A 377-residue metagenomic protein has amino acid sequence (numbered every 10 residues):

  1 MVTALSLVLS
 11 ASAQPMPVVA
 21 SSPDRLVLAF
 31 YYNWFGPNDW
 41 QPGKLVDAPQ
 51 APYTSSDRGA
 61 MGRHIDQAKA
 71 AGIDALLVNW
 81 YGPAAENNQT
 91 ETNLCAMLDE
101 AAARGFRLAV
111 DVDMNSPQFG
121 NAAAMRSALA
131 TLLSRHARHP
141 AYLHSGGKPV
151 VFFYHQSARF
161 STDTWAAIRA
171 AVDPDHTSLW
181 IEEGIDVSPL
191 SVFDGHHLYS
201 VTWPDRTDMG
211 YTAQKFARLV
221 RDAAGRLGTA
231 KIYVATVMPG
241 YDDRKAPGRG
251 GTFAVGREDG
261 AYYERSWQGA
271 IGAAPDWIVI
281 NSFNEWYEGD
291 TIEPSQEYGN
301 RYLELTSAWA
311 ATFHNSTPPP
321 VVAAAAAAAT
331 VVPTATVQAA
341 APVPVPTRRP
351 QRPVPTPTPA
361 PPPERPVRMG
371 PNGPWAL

Functional and structural regions predicted by a protein language model:
M1-V2: Sec-dependent signal peptide recognition, specifically the positively charged N-region followed immediately by
L5, S12-M16, P319-L377: Ser/Thr-rich, Proline-interspersed low-complexity disordered segments
Q14-A323: Glycan-processing catalytic domains of CAZymes
